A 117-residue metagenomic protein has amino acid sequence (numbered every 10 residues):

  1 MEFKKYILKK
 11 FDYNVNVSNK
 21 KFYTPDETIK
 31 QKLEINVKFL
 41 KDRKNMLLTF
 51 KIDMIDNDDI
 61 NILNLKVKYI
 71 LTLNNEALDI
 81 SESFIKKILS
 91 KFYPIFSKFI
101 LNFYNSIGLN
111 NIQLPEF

Functional and structural regions predicted by a protein language model:
M1-K91, K98-F117: N-terminal intrinsically disordered, cationic/polar leader segments that include organellar targeting peptides
